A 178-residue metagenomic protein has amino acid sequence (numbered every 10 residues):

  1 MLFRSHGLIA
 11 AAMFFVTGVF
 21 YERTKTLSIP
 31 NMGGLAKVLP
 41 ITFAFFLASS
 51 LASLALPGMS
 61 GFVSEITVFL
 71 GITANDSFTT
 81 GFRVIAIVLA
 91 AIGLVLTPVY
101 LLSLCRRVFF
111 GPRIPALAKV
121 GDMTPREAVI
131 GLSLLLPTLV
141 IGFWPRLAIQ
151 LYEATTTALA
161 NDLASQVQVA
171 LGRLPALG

Functional and structural regions predicted by a protein language model:
H6, M32, G61, C105 (+1 more regions): Divalent metal-coordination and catalytic microenvironments
I9-T97, A116-P137: Interfacial and helix-entry/exit segments of alpha-helical transmembrane bundles in multi-pass inner-membrane proteins
A36-T42, L101-G178: Cytoplasmic/organellar membrane-interface segments at the starts of transmembrane helices in multi-pass inner-membrane
